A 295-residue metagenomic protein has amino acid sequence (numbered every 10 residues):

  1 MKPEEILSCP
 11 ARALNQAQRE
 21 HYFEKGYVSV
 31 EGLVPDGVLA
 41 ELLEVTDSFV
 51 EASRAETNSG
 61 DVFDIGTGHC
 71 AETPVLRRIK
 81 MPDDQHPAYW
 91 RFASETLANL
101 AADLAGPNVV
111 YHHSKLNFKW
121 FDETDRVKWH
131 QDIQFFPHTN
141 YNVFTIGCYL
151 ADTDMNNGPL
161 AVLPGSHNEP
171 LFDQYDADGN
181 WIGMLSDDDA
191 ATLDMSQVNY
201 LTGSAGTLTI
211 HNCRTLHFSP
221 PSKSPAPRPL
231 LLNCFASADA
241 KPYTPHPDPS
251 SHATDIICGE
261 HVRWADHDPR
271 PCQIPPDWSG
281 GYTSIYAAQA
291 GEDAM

Functional and structural regions predicted by a protein language model:
M1-K25, E31-W129, F135-P137, Y175 (+1 more regions): Non-heme Fe(II)-dependent double-stranded beta-helix
K2-S8, A52, N58-D64, L208 (+1 more regions): Non-heme Fe(II)/2-oxoglutarate
E20, T153-P220: Double-stranded beta-helix
F63, Q131, W181-Q197, P225-P227 (+1 more regions): Short, surface-exposed loop/helix-turn segments at secondary-structure junctions that function as lids/hinges flanking
P107-S114, D125-V127, N142-C148, G158 (+1 more regions): Generic beta-strand structural signal
K115, W120, Q131, C148-D152 (+1 more regions): Short, structured patches in soluble enzyme cores that scaffold and shape functional sites
W120, D154, E169, S237-D239 (+1 more regions): Feature marks short, surface-exposed loop/turn motifs that line or immediately flank catalytic pockets and channel
H130, P137-M155, T202-G203, I210 (+1 more regions): Short, conserved beta-strand element in jelly-roll/cupin
